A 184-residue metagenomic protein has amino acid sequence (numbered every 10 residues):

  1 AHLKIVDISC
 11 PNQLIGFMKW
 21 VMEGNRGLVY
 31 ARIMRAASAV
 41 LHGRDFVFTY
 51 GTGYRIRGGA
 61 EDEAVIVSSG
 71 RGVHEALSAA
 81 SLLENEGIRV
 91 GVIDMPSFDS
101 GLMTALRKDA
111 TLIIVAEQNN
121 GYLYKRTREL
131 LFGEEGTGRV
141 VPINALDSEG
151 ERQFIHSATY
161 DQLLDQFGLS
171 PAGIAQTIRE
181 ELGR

Functional and structural regions predicted by a protein language model:
A1-G24, I174-T177: Conserved thiamine diphosphate
G27-R184: Thiamine diphosphate
